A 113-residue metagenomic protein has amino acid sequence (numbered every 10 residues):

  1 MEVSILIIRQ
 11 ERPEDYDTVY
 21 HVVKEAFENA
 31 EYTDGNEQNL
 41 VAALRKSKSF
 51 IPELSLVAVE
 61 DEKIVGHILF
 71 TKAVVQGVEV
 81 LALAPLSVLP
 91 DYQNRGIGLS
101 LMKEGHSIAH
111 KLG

Functional and structural regions predicted by a protein language model:
M1-I5: Short, Lys/Arg-enriched N-terminal segments with co-localized hydrophobic residues within the first ~10-30 amino acids
I7-V19: A short beta-loop-alpha structural element at the N-terminal edge of CoA-dependent acyl/N-acetyltransferase catalytic
Y20-H21, F27-L69: Active-site rim helix/loop that mediates acceptor-substrate recognition in acyltransferases
A26, I108: Short alpha-helical functional segments enriched in proximate histidine and acidic residues
A73-A82, Q93: A conserved beta-turn-beta hairpin within the catalytic core of GNAT-like acetyltransferases that forms part
L83, V88, N94-S107: Conserved acetyl-CoA-binding loop-helix of GNAT-fold acetyltransferases
